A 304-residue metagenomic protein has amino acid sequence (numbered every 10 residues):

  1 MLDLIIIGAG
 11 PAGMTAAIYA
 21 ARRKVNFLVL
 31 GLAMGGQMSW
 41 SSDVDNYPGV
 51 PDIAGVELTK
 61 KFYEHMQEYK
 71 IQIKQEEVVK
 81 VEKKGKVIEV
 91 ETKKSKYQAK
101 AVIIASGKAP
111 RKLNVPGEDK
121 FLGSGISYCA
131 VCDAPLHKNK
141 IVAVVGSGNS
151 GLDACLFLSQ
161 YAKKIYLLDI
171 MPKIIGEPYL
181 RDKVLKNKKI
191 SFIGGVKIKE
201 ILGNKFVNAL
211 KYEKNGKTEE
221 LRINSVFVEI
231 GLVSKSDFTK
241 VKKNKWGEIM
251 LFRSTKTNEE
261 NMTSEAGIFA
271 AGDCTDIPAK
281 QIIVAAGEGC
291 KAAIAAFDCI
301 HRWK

Functional and structural regions predicted by a protein language model:
M1-D3, Q75-E76, K138-K140, G195 (+1 more regions): Phosphate-coordination loops involved in phosphoryl transfer and adenosine-cofactor binding
L2-Y69, K140, G146, S150-E177: Beta1-alpha1 glycine-rich phosphate/pyrophosphate-binding loop at the start of Rossmann-like nucleotide-binding domains
M66-E91, Y97-A99, Q160-T257, D298-K304: A Rossmann-like FAD-binding core segment of flavoenzymes
K108-C155, S159-Y161: Glycine-rich dinucleotide-binding loop and its adjacent helix/turn
N114, K120-L136, E229-V284, E288 (+1 more regions): FAD-site-proximal beta/loop scaffold in flavoenzymes
